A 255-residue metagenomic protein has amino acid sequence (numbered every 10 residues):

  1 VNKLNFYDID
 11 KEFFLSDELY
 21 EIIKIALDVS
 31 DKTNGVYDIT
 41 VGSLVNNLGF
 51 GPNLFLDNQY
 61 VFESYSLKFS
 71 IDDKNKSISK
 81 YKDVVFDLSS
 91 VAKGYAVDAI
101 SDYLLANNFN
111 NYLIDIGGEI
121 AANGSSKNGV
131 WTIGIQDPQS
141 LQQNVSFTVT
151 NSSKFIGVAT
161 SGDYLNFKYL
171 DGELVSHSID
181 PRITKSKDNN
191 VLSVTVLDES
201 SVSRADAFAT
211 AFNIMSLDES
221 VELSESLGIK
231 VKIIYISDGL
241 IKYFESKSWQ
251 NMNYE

Functional and structural regions predicted by a protein language model:
V1-E255: Mature catalytic core of soluble alpha/beta enzymes
